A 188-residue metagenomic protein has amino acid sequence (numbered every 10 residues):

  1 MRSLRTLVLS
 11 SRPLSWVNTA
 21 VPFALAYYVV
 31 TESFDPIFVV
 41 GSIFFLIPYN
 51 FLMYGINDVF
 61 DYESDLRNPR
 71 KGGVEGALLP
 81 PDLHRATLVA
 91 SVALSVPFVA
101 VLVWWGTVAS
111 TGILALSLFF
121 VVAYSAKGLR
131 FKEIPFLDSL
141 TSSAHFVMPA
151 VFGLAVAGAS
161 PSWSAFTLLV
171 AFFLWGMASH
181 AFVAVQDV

Functional and structural regions predicted by a protein language model:
M1-V188: Multi-pass alpha-helical membrane architecture of UbiA-family and related isoprenoid/lipid prenyltransferases
